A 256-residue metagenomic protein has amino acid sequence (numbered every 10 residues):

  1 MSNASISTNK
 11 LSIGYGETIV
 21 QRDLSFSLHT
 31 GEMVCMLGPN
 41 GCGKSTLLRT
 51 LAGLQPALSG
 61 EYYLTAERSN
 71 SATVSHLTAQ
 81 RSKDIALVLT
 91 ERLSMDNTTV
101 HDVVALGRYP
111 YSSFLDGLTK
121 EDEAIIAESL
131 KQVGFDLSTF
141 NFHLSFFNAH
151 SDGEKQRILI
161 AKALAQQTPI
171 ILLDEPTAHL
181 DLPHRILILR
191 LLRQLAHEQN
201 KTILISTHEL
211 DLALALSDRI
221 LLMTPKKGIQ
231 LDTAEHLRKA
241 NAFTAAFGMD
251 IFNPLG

Functional and structural regions predicted by a protein language model:
I6, V20-D23: Conserved structural motif at the start of ABC-family nucleotide-binding domains
L37-P39: The feature captures the beta-strand-to-loop junction immediately N-terminal to the Walker
A52: Helix-to-loop junction immediately C-terminal to a conserved catalytic motif
I160-A161: Hydrophobic anchor residue at the start of the ABC signature
I171-D174: Catalytic Walker B motif of ABC-type/P-loop ATPase nucleotide-binding domains
T207-H208: H-loop/switch region of ABC-family ATPase nucleotide-binding domains
I220-T233: H-loop (His-switch) and adjacent beta-strand-loop-beta switch element of ABC-type ATPase nucleotide-binding domains
